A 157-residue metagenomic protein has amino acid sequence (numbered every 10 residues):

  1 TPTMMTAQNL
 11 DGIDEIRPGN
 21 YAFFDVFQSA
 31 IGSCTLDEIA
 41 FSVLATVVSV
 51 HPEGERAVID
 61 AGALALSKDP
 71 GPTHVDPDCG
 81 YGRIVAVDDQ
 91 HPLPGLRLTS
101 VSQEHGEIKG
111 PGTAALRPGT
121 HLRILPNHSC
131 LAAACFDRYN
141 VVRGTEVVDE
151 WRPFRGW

Functional and structural regions predicted by a protein language model:
T1-W157: Active-site anion/phosphate-binding pocket segments in diverse small-molecule metabolic enzymes
